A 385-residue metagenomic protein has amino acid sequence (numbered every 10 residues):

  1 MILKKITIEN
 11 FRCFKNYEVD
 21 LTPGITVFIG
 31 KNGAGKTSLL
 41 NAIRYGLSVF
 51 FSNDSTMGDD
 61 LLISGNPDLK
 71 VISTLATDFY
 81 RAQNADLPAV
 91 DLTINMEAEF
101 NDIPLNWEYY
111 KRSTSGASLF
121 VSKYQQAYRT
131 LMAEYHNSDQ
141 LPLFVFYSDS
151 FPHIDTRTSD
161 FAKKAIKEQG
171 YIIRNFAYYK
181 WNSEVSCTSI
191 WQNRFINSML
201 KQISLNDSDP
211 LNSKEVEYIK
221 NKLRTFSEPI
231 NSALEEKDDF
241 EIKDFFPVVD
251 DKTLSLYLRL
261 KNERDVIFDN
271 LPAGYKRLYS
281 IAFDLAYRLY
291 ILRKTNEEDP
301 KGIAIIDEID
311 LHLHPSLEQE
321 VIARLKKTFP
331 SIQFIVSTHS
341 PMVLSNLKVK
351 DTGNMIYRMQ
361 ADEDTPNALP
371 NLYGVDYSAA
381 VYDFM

Functional and structural regions predicted by a protein language model:
M1-D60, T253-F384: Switch/communication elements of ASCE P-loop NTPase nucleotide-binding domains
M1-Q192: P-loop NTPase switch/coupling surface
G46, F50, I154, F226 (+2 more regions): Generic recognition of well-structured, leucine-rich alpha-helical segments and adjacent helix-turn regions within
A85-N95, D250-S255, D351-G353: A short, compositionally biased
E97-E99, R174-D299: Extended helical coiled-coil dimerization/tether regions that scaffold and oligomerize large DNA-maintenance assemblies
F144-S148, F246-P247, G302-E308: Extended hydrophobic secondary-structure segments that form protein cores and membrane-embedded regions
D149, N193-S198, A379-D383: Short, hydrophobic/amphipathic alpha-helical patches that form generic packing surfaces within helical domains
Y171-I173, L205, Y377-M385: Short, charged, low-complexity loops and linkers
